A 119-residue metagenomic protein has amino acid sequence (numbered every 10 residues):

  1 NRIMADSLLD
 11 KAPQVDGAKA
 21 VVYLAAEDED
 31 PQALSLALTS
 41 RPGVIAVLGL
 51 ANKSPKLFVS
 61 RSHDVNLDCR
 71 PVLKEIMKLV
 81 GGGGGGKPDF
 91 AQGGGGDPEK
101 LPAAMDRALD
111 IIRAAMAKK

Functional and structural regions predicted by a protein language model:
N1-K119: Terminal appendage regions of diverse proteins
